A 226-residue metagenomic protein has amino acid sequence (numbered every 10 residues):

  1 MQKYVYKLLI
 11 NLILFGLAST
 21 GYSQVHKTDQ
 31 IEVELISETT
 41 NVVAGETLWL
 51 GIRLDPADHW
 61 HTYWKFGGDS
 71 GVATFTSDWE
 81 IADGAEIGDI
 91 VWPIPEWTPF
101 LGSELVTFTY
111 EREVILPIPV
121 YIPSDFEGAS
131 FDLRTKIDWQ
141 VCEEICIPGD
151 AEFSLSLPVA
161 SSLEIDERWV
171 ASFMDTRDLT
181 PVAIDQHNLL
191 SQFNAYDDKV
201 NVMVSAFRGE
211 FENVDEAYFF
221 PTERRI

Functional and structural regions predicted by a protein language model:
M1-I10: Bacterial N-terminal signal peptides that target proteins for export
Y22-I226: Extracellular/lumen-exposed scaffold segments
